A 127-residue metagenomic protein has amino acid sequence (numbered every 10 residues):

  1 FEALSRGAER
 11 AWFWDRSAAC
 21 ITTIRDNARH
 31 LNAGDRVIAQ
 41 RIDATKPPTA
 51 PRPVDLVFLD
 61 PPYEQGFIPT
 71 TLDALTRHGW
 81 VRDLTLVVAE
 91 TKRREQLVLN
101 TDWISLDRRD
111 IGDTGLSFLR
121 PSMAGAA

Functional and structural regions predicted by a protein language model:
F1-A127: Class I S-adenosyl-L-methionine-dependent methyltransferase catalytic core
